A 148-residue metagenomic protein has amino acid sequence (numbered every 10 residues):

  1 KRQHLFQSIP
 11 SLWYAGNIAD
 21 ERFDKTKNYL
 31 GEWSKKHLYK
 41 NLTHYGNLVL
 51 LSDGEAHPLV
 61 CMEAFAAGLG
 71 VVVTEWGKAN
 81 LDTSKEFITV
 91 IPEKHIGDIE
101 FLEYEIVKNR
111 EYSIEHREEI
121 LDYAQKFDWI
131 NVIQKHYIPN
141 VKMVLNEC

Functional and structural regions predicted by a protein language model:
K1-K25, Y29: Conserved catalytic-core segment of nucleotide-activated headgroup transferases in glycan assembly
Y39, M62-A66, N80-L81: Short alpha-helical segment that forms part of, or immediately flanks, the ligand-binding pocket in carbohydrate-active
Y39-Y45: Short alpha-helical donor nucleotide-sugar binding micro-motif in glycosyltransferases
G46, G68: A short alpha->beta transition loop at the rim of the catalytic pocket in nucleotide-sugar-dependent
D53: Aromatic "clamp/platform" in nucleotide-sugar-dependent glycosyltransferases that forms part of the donor/acceptor
G70-T74, N80: Short hydrophobic beta-strand element within catalytic cores of glycosyltransferases and related nucleotide-activated
K85-G97: A short acidic/histidine/glycine-rich donor-binding loop in glycosyltransferase catalytic cores
K94-G97, F101-N146: A charged, aromatic-enriched C-terminal amphipathic alpha-helix characteristic of glycosyltransferases across folds
